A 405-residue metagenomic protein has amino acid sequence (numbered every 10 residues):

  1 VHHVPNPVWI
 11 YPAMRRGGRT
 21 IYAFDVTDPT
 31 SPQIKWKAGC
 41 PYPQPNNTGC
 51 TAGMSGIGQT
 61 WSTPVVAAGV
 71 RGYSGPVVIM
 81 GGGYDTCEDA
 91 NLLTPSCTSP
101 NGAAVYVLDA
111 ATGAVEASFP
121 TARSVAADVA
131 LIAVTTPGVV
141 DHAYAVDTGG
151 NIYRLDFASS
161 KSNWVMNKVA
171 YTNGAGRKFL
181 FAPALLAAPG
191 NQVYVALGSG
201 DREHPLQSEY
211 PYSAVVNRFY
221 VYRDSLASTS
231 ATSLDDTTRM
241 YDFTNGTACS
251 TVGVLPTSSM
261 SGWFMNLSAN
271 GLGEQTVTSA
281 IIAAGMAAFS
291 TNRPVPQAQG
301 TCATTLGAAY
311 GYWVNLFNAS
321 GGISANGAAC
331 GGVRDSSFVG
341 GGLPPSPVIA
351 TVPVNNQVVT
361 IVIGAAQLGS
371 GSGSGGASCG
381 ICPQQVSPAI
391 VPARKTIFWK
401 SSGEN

Functional and structural regions predicted by a protein language model:
V1-N405: Beta-propeller fold recognition
